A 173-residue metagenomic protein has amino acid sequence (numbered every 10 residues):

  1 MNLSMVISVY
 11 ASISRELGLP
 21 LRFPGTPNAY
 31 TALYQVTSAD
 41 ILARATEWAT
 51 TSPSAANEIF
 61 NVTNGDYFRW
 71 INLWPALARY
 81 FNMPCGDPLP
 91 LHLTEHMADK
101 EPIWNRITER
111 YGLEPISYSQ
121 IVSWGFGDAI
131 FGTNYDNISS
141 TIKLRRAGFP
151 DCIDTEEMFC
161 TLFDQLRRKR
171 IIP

Functional and structural regions predicted by a protein language model:
M1-E47, L77: NAD(P)-dependent short-chain dehydrogenase/reductase
V6-V9, F149-P173: C-terminal/domain-terminus segments
L21, F60, F149: A broad, low-specificity signal marking well-ordered, structured residues that form hydrophobic/aromatic
T31-A39, D66, T133, N137 (+1 more regions): Aromatic-acidic/polar surface patches that form glycan- and anion
L42-G127, G132, S140-I142, R146 (+1 more regions): Mid/C-terminal beta-alpha module of Rossmann-like enzyme folds, strongest in SDR-family dehydrogenases/epimerases
